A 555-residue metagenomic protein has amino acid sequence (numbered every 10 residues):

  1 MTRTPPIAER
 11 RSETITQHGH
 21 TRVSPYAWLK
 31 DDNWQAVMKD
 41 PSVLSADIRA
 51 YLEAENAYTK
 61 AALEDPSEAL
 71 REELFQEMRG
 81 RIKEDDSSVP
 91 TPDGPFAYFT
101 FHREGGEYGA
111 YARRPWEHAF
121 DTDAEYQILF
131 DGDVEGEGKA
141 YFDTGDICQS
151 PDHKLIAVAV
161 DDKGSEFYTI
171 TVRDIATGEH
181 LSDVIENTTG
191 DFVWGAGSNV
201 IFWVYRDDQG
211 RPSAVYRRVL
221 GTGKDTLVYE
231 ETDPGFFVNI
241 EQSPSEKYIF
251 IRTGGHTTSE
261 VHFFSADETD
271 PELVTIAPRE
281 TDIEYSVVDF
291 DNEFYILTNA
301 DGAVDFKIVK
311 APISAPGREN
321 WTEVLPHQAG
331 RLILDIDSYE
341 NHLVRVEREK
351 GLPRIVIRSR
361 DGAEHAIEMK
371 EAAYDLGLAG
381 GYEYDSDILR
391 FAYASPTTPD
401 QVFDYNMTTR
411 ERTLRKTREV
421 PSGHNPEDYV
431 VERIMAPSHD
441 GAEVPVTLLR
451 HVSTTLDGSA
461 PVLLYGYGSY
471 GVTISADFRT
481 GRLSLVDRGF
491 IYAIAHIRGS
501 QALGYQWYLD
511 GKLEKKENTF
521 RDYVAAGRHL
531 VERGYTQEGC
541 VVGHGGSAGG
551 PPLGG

Functional and structural regions predicted by a protein language model:
M1-I388, A394-D400, D404-T408, R479: Beta-propeller folds
I7, R11, S88-T91, E246 (+2 more regions): Serine-hydrolase catalytic core recognition
